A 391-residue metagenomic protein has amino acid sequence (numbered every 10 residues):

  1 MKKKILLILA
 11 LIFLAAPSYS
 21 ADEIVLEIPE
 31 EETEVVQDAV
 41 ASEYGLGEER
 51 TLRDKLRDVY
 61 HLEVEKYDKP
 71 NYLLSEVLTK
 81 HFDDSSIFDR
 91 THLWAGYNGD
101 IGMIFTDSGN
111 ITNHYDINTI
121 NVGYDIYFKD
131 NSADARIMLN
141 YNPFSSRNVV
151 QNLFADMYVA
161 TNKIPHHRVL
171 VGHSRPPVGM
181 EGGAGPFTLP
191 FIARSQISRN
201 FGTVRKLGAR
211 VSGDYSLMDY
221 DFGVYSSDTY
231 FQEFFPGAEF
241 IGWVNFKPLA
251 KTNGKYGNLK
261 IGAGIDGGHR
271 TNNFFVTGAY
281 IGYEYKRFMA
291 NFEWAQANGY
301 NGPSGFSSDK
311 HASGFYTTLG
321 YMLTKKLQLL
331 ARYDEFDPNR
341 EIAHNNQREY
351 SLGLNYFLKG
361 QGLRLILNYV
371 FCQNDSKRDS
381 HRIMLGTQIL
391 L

Functional and structural regions predicted by a protein language model:
S18-G96, L391: N-terminal periplasmic/intermembrane-space "pro-region" immediately following the signal or transit peptide
K80-M103, G109-T229, P236-I241, N245-A250 (+3 more regions): Outer membrane beta-barrel
I101-G109, P143-R147, P177-E181, D228-Q232 (+6 more regions): Gram-negative outer-membrane beta-barrel proteins
G109-D116, S146-F154, R199-F201, F231-A238 (+5 more regions): Replace "Gram-negative outer membrane beta-barrel proteins" with "bacterial and organellar outer membrane beta-barrel
Y141, L153-A155, S226, A238-F240 (+8 more regions): Transmembrane beta-barrel architecture of outer-membrane proteins
G242-V244, L352-L358, L363, D379-L391: Outer-membrane beta-barrel "beta-signal"
W243-N339: Detector for outer-membrane/organellar transmembrane beta-barrel domains, recognizing the amphipathic beta-strand
G320, T324-I366, V370: C-terminal hydrophobic structural anchor segments that stabilize assembly/packing rather than catalytic chemistry
